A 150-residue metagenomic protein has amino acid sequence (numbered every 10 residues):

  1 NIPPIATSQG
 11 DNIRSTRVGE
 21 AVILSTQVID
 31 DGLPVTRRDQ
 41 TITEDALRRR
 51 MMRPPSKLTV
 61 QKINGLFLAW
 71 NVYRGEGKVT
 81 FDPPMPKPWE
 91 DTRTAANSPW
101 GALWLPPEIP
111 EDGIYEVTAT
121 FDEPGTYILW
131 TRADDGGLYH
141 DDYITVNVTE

Functional and structural regions predicted by a protein language model:
N1-T16, I29, P34-V35: Short, compositionally biased P/S/T/A/G/V-rich stretches that sit at domain boundaries
A21, D112, P124-T126: Extracellular Ig-like/FN3 beta-sandwich strand-entry sites
V28-V60: Short amphipathic, basic-aromatic surface patches that mediate peripheral association with negatively charged
K62-A69: Solvent-exposed loop segments of extracellular immunoglobulin-like
I109, Y115-E123: Residue-level recognition of secondary-structure-to-loop junctions
D134-L138: Short, solvent-exposed loop/turn segments at the edges of extracellular beta-sandwich modules
H140-V148: C-terminal edge beta-strand
